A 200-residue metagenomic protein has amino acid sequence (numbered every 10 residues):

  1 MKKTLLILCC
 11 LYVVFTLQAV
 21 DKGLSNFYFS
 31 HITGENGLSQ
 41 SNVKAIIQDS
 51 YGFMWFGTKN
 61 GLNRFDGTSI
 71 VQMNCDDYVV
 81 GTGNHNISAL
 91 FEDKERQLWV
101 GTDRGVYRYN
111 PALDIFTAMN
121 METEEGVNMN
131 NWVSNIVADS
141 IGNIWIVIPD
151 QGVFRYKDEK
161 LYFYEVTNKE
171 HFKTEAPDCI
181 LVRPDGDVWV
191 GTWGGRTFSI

Functional and structural regions predicted by a protein language model:
M1-I200: Carboxylate-rich, polar loop motifs that coordinate divalent cations or form catalytic acidic clusters
